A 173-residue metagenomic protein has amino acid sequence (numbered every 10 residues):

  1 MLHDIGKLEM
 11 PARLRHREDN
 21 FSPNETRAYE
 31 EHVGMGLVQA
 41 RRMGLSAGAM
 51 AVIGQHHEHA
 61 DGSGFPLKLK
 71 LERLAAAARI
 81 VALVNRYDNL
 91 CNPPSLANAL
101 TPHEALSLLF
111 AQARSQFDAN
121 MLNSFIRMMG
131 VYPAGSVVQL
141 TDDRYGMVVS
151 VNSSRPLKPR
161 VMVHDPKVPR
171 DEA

Functional and structural regions predicted by a protein language model:
M1-A173: Histidine- and acidic-residue-rich, metal-dependent catalytic cores
